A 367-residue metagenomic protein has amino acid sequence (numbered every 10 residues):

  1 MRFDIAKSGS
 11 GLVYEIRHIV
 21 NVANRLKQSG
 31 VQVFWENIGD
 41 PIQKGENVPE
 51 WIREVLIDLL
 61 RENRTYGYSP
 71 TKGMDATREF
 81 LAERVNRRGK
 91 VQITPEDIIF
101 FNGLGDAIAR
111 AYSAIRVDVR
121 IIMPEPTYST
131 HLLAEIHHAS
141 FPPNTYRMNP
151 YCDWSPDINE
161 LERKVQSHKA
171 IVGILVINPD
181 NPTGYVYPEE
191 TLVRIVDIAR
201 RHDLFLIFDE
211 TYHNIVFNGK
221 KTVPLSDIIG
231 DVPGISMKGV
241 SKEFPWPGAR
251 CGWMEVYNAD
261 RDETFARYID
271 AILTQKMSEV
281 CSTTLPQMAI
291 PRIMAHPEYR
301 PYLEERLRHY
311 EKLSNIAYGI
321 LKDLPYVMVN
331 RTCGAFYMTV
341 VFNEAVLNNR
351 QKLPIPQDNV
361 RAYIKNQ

Functional and structural regions predicted by a protein language model:
M1-V22, L26-L59, K72, A76 (+1 more regions): PLP-dependent class I/II
N63-Y68: A short acidic, glycine-rich active-site loop that binds or catalyzes chemistry on phosphate/adenosine moieties
